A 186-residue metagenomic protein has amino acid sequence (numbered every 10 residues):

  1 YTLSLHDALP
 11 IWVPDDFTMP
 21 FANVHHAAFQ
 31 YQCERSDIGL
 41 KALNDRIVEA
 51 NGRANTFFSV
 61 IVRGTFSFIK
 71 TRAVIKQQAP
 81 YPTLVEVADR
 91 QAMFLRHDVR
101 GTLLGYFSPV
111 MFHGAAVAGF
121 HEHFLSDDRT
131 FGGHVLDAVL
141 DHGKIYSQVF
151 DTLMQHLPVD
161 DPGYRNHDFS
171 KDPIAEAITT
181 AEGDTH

Functional and structural regions predicted by a protein language model:
Y1-L9: Short, small-residue-biased leader/transition segments that mark boundaries at the very start of proteins
S4, H25, I38-K41: A structural/positional concept
I11-E34: Extended, low-hydrophobicity segments enriched in charged/polar residues
H26-E34, D151-A181: Compact, glycine/acidic-enriched structural inserts
K41-Y106, M111-A115: Long, positively charged binding patches that form subdomain-scale interaction surfaces for polyanionic ligands
V117-L125: Histidine-centered divalent-metal-coordination microenvironment in nucleic-acid enzymes
S126-F169: A hydrophobic, small-residue-rich beta->alpha segment in the mid-to-C-terminal subdomain of diverse proteins
